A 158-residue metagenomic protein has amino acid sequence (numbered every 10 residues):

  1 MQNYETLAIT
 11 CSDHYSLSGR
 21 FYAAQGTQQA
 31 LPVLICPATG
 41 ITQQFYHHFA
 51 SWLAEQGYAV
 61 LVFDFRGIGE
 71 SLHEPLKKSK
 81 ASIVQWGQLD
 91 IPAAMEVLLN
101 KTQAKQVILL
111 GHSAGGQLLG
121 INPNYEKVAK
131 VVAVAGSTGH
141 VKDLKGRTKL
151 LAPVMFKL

Functional and structural regions predicted by a protein language model:
M1-Q25: N-terminal cap/lid segment of alpha/beta-hydrolase-fold proteins
A30, I35-I41: Active-site glycine-rich loops that stabilize anionic/oxyanionic intermediates across multiple enzyme folds
P32, Y58, Q106-I108, K130: Structural motif
Q43-L76: Conserved alpha/beta-hydrolase
F45, K80-K101: Alpha/beta-hydrolase active-site loop
K101-S113: Alpha/beta-hydrolase fold nucleophile elbow
A114-L158: Alpha/beta-hydrolase-fold enzymes
